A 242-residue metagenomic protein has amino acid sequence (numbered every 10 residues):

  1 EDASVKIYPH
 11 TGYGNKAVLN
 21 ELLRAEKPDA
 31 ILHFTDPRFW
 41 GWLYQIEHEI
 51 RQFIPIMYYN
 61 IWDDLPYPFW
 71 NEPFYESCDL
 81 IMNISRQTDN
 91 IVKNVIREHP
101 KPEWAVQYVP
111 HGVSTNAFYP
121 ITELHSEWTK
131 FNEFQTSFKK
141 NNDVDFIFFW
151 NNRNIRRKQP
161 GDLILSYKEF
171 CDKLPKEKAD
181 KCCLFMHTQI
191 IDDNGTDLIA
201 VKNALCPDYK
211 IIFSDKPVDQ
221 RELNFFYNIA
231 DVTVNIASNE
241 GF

Functional and structural regions predicted by a protein language model:
D2-Q87: Extended catalytic core of nucleotide-activated donor transferases of GT-like folds
S4-K6, E49, M186-I190, G195-R221: Nucleotide-activated donor-binding/catalytic signature segment of Leloir-type glycosyltransferases, i.e., the conserved
Y75, F225-A230: Short alpha-helical donor nucleotide-sugar binding micro-motif in glycosyltransferases
D79-E133: Donor nucleotide-sugar binding/catalytic pocket of nucleotide-sugar-dependent glycosyltransferases
Q135-K158, I164-Y167, L184: Conserved donor-binding/catalytic core segment of Leloir-type glycosyltransferases
S238: Aromatic "clamp/platform" in nucleotide-sugar-dependent glycosyltransferases that forms part of the donor/acceptor
F242: Short glycine/acidic-rich beta->alpha loop that forms part of the nucleotide-sugar donor binding site in diverse
